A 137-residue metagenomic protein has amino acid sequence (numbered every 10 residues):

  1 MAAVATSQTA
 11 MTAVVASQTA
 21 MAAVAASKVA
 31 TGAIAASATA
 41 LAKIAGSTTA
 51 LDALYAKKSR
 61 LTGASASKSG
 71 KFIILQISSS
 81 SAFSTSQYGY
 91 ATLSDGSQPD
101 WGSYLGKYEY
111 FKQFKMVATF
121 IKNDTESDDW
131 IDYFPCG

Functional and structural regions predicted by a protein language model:
M1-K71, S81-F83, G102-Y104: General marker for long, soluble alpha-helical cores
A56-T92, K115-W130, F134-G137: Beta-rich globular "head" domains
S94-T119: Contiguous ligand/interfacial binding patches
